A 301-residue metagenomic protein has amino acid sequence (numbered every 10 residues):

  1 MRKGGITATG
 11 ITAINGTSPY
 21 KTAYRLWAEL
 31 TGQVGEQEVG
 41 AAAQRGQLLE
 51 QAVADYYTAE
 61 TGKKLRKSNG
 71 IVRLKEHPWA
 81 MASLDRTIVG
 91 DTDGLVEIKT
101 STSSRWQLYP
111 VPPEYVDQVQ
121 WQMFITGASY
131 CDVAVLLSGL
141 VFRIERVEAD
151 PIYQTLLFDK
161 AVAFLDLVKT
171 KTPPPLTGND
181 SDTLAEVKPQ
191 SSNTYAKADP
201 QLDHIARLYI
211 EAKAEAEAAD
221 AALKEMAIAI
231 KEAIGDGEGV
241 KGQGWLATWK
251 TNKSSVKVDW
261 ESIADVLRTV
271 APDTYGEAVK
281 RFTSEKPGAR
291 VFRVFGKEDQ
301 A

Functional and structural regions predicted by a protein language model:
M1-A301: Accessory terminal regions of nucleic-acid processing enzymes
